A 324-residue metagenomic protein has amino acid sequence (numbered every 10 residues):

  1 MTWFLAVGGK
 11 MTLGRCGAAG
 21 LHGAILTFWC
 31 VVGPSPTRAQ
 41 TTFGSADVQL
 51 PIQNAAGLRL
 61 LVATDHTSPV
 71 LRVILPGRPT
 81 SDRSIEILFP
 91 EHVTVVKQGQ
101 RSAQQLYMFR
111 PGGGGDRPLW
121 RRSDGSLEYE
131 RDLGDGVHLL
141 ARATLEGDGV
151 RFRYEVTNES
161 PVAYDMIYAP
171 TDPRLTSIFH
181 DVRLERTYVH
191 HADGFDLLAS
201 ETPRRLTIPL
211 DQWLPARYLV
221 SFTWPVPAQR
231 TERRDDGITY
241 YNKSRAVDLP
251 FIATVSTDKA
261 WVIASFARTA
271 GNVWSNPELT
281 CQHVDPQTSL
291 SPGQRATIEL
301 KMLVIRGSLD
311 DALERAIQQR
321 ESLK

Functional and structural regions predicted by a protein language model:
M1-A19: N-terminal secretory signal peptides that target proteins for export/translocation
A19-G33: Bacterial N-terminal signal peptides
S35-R38: Sec/Tat signal peptide C-region and signal peptidase I cleavage site
Q40, L145-P203: Acidic (Asp/Glu-rich), glycine- and aromatic
Q40-Q104, S126-E128, A316: Beta-strand-rich N-terminal accessory domains
T41-N54, R121, D132, L219-K324: Beta-strand-rich recognition/accessory modules
V95-G147, A163-I167, I178: Extended, loop-rich substrate-binding clefts of extracytoplasmic carbohydrate-active enzymes
T187-T239: Low-complexity, serine/threonine/proline-enriched polar segments
